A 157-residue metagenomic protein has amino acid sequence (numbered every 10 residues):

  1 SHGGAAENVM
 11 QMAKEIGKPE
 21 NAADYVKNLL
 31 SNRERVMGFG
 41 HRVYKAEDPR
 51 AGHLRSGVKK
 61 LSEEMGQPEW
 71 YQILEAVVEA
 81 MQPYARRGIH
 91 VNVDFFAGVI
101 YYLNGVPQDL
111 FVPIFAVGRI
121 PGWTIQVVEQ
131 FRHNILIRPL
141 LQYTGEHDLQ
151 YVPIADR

Functional and structural regions predicted by a protein language model:
S1-R157: Non-transmembrane, aqueous-exposed alpha-helical and coiled segments at domain scale
